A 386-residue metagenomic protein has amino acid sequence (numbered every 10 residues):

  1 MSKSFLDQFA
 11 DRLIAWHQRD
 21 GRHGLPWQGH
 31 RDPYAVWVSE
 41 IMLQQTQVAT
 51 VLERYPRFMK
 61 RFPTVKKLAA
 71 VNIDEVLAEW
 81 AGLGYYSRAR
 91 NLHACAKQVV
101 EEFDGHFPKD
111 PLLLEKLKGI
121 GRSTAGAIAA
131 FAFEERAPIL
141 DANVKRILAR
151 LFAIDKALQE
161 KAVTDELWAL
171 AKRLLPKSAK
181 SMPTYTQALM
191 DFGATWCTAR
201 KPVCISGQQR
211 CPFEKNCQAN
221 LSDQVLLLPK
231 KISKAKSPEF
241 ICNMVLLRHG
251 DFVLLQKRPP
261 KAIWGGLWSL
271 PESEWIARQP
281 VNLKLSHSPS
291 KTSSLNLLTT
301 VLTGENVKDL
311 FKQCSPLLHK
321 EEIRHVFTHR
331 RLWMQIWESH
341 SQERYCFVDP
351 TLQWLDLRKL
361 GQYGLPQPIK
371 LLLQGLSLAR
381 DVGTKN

Functional and structural regions predicted by a protein language model:
M1-H23, Q28-G29, D191-N386: Intrinsically disordered, low-complexity, charged terminal extensions of DNA damage-control enzymes
K3-D7, D11-I205, Q209, E214-L221: Catalytic cores of DNA base-excision repair glycosylases
